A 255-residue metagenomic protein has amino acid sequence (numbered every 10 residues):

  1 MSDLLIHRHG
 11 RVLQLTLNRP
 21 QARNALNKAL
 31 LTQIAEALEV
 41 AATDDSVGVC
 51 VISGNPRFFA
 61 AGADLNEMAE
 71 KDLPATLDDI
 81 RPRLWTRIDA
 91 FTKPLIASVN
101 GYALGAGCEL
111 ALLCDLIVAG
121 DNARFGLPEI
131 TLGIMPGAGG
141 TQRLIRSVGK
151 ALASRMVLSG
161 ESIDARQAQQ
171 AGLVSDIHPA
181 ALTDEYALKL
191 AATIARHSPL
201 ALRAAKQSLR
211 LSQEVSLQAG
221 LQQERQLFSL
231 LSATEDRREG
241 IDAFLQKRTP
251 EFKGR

Functional and structural regions predicted by a protein language model:
M1-N55, T86, A233: Conserved CoA-thioester-binding segment of acyl-CoA-metabolizing enzymes
L15, R19, I34, I52 (+6 more regions): Terminal peptide-recognition signature
A29, Q33, I80, R87 (+5 more regions): Charged catalytic carboxylate motif
T32, G54-R87, A103, G133 (+1 more regions): Glycine- (often His-adjacent) and acidic-residue-rich active-site loop that binds/positions the CoA thioester
D89-L202, S229-T234, E239-D242, R248 (+1 more regions): Crotonase-fold acyl-CoA enzyme core
